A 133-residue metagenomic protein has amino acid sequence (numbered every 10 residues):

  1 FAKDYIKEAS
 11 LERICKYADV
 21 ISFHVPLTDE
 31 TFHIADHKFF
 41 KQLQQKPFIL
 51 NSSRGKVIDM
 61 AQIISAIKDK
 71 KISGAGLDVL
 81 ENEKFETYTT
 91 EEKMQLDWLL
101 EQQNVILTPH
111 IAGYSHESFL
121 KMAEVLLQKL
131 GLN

Functional and structural regions predicted by a protein language model:
F1-Q45: Rossmann-like dinucleotide/phosphate-binding beta-alpha-beta segment
K46, S52-N133: Rossmann-like dinucleotide-binding domain for NAD(H)/NADP(H)
